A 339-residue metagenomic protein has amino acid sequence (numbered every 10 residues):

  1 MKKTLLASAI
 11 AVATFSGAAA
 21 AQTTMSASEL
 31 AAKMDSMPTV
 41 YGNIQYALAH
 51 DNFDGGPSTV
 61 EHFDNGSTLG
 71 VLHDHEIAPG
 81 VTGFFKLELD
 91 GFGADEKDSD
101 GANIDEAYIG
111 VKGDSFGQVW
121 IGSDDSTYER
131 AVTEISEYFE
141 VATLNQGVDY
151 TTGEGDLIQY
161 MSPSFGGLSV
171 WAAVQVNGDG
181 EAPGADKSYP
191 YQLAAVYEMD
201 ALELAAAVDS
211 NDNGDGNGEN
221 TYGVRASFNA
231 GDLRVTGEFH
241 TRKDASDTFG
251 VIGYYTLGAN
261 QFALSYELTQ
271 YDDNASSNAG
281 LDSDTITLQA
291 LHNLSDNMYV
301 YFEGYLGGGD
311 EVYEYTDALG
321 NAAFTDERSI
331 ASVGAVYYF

Functional and structural regions predicted by a protein language model:
M1-F339: Outer-membrane beta-barrel proteins
